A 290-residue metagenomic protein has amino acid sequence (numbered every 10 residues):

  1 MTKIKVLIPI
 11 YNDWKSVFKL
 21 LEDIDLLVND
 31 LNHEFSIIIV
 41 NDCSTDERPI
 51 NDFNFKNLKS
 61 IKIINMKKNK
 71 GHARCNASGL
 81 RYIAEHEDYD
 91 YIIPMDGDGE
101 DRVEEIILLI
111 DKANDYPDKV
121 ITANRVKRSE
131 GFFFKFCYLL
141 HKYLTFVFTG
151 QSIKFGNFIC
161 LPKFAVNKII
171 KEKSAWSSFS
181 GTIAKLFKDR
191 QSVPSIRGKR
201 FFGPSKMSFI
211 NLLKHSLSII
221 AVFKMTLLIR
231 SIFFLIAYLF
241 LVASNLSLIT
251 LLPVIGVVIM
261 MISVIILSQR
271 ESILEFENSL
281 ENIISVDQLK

Functional and structural regions predicted by a protein language model:
K3-K5, S36: Cell-envelope/extracellular polymer assembly enzymes that use nucleotide-activated donors
D13-V17, S44, R102: Donor nucleotide-sugar binding loop of glycosyltransferases
D13-V28: Short, well-formed alpha-helical segments that are part of the catalytic scaffolds of diverse glycosyltransferases
H33-S44, I64-N65: Short beta-strand/loop segment that forms part of the nucleotide-sugar
N41-I50, G99-E100: A conserved acidic beta->alpha catalytic loop
M66-Y82, Y91-P94, E100-S177, K199-G203: Acceptor/aglycone-binding surface of glycosyltransferases and processive sugar-polymer synthases
A113, F164-T226: Catalytic donor/gating beta->alpha subdomain of glycosyltransferases that bind UDP-sugars
T226-K290: Terminal low-complexity segments of carbohydrate-biosynthetic enzymes
